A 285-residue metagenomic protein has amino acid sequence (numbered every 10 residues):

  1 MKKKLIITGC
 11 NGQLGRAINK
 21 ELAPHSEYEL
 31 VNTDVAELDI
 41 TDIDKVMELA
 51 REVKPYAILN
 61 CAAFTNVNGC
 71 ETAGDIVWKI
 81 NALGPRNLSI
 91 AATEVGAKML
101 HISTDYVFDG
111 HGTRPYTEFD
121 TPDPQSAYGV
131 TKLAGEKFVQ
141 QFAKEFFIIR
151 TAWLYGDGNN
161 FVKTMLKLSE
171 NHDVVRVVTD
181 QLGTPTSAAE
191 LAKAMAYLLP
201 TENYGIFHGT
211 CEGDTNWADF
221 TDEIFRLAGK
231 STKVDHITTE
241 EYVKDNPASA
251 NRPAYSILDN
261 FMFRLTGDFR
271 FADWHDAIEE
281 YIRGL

Functional and structural regions predicted by a protein language model:
K3-A23: N-terminal Rossmann NAD(P)H-binding glycine-rich loop of SDR-like oxidoreductase domains
Q13, M195, T201-P247: Mid/C-terminal beta-alpha module of Rossmann-like enzyme folds, strongest in SDR-family dehydrogenases/epimerases
E29-E48: Adenosine-cofactor binding site in Rossmann-like domains, unifying the SAM/SAH pocket of S-adenosylmethionine-dependent
I43-I80: NAD(P)H-binding glycine-rich loop region in Rossmannoid oxidoreductase-like domains and their noncatalytic homologs
T72-L100: NAD(P)-cofactor binding segment of oxidoreductase domains
K79, G84-N87, V107-I149: Catalytic helix-loop patch of NAD(P)-dependent Rossmann-fold dehydrogenases
K137-G183, A189-E190, A196: NAD(P)-dependent short-chain dehydrogenase/reductase
N216-D222, E240-L285: Conserved C-terminal active-site "lid" loop/helix of NAD(P)H-dependent oxidoreductases that clamps the redox cofactor
